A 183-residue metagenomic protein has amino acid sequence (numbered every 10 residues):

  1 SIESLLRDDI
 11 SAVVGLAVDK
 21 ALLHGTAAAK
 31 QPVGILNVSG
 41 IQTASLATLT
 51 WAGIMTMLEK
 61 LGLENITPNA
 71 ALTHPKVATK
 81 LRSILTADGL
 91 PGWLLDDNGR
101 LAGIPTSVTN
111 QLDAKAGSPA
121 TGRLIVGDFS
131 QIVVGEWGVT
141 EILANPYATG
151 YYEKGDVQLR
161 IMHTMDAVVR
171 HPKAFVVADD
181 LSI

Functional and structural regions predicted by a protein language model:
S1-I183: Structured, hydrophobic secondary-structure cores that serve as assembly/anchoring elements
